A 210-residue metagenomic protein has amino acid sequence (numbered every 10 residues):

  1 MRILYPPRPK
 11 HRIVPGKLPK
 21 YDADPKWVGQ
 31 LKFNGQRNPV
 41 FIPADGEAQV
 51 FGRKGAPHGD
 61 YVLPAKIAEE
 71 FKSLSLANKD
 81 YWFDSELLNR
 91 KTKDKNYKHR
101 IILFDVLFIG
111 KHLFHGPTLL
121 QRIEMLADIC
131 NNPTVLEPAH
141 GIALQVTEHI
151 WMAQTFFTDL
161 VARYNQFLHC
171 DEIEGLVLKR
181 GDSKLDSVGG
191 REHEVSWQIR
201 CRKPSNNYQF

Functional and structural regions predicted by a protein language model:
R2-G55, T92-Y97, L136-F210: Nucleic-acid 5′ end/cap handling module spanning
P19-A143: Covalent nucleotidyltransferase
